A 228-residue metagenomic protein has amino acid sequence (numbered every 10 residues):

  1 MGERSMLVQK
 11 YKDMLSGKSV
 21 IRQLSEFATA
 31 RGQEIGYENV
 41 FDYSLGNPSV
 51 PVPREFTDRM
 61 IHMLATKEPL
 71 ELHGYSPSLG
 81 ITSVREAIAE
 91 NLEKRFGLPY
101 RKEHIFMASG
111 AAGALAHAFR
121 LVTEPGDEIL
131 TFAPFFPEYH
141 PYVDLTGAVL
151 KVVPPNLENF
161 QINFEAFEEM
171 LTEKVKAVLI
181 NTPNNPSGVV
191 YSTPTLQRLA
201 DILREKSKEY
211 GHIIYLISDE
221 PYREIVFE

Functional and structural regions predicted by a protein language model:
M1-S5: Short, Lys/Arg-enriched N-terminal segments with co-localized hydrophobic residues within the first ~10-30 amino acids
L7-G110: N-terminal small-domain helix-loop-helix segment of the aminotransferase-like
G46-S49, P221-I225: Short, internal active-site loops enriched in acidic
L70-G211, I217, R223-E228: Conserved core of the PLP fold type I
